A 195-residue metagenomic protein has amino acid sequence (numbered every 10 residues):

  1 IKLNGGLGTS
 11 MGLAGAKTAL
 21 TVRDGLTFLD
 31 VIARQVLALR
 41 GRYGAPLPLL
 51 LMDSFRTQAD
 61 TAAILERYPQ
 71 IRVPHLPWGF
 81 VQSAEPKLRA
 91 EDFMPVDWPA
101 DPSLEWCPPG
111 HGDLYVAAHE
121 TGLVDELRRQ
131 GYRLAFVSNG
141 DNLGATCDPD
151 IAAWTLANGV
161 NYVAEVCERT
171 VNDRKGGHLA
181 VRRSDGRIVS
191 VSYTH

Functional and structural regions predicted by a protein language model:
I1-W78, P86-K87, W98-C107, V124: N-terminal glycine-rich phosphate-binding loop and ensuing alpha1 helix
D53-T57, F80-F93, R169-K175: Short, conserved secondary-structure transition motifs
R89-S103, G176-V181: Short, surface-exposed amphipathic charged segments that create phosphate/polyanion-binding patches used for binding
H119-Y132: Active-site nucleotide-sugar/metal-binding loop of Leloir-type enzymes
L134-N139: Short beta-strand-to-loop acidic/aromatic patch adjacent to the donor-nucleotide binding site
T146-R169: Conserved donor-nucleotide/metal-binding helix-loop-beta segment in metal-dependent transferases, i.e., the alpha-helix
V171-V191: Conserved catalytic core of nucleotide-sugar-dependent glycosyltransferases
T194-H195: Conserved small/polar residues in nucleotide/adenosyl-binding loops
